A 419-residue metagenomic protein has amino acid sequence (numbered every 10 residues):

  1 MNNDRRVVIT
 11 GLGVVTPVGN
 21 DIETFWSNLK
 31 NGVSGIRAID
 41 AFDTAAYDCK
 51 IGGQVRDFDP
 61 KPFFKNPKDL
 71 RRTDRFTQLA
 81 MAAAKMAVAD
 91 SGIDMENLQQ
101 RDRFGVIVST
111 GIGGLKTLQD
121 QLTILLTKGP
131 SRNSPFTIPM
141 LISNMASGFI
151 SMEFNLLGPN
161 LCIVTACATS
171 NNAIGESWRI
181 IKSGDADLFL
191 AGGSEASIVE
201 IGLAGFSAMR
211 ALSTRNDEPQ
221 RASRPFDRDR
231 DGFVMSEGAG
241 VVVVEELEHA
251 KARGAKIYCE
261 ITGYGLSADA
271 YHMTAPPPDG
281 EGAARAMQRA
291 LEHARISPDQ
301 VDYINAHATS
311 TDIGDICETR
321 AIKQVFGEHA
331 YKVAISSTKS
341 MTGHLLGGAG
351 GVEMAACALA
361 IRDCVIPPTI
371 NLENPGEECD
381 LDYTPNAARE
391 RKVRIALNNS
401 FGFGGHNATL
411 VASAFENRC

Functional and structural regions predicted by a protein language model:
M1-D69, S91, E248-Y258, A355-T369 (+1 more regions): ACP-dependent fatty acid/polyketide chain-elongation machinery
M1-I9, N97-R101, A294-Q300, Y331 (+1 more regions): Flexible, low-complexity linker/loop segments at domain and module junctions
R6-T10, R37, D217-A294, D302-Y303 (+1 more regions): Condensing-enzyme catalytic core mediating Claisen C-C bond formation in acyl metabolism
I9, T24-W26, K30-T165, S194-L203 (+1 more regions): Conserved beta-ketoacyl condensing-enzyme motif
E23-N28, K116-P130, I180-S183, L203-N216 (+3 more regions): A glycine- and small-aliphatic-rich helix-loop capping segment at beta-alpha/alpha-beta transitions that lines
A80-I93, S143-E195, F233-A255, H344-I366 (+1 more regions): Active-site-proximal alpha-helical scaffold in enzymes
T127-S134, G175, R179, A196-A252 (+4 more regions): Glycine-/small-residue-rich "gating" segment that lines the acyl/pantetheine channel and substrate pocket
D185-D231, Y264-P278, A308-I316, K332-D382: Acyl-CoA/ACP chain-elongation machinery
